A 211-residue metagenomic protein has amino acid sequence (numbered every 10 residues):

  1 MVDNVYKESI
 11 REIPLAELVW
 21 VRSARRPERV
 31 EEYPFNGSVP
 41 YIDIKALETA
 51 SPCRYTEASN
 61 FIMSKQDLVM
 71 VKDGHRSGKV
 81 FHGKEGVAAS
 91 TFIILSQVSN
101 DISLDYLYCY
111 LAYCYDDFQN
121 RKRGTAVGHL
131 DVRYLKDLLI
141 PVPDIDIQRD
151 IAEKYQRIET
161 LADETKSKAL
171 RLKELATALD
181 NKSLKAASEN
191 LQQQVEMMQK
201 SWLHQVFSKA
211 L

Functional and structural regions predicted by a protein language model:
M1-R26, D137-L211: Non-catalytic DNA-recognition/assembly elements of restriction-modification systems
Y6-T49, R54, A58: Low-complexity, Lys/Gly-biased intrinsically disordered segments
I10-I13, I102, L130: A broad, structural micro-motif
S23, D73, G86-I93, G124-R149: A short glycine-rich beta-alpha junction/loop motif
Y33-F35, T91, A126-H129, K168-E174: Juxtamembrane/interface motifs at transmembrane-helix termini
L47, N60-A112: A short beta-sheet element
C53, L104-Y108, R149-D150: Short, charged, solvent-exposed linker or helix-capping segments at domain edges/interfaces that act as flexible hinges
L111-Q119, E159: Short amphipathic alpha-helical signal-transduction/dimerization elements
